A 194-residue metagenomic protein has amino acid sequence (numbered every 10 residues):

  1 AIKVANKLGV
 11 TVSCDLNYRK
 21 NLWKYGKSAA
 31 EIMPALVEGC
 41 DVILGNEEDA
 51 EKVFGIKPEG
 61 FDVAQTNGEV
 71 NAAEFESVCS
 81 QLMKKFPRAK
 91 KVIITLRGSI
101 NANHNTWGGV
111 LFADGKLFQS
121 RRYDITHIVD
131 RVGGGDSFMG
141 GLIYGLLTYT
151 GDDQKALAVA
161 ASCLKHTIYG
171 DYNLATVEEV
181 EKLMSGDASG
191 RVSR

Functional and structural regions predicted by a protein language model:
I2-A5, L36-V37: A generic structural signal for well-ordered alpha-helical segments
V4-T11, F86-K90: A short helix->loop->beta-strand "cap" motif at the edges of active sites that frequently abuts
V10, L16-K20: Active-site segments of SGNH/GDSL-like serine hydrolases that catalyze O-acetyl group transfer/hydrolysis on lipids
V12-S13, L44: Hydrophobic beta-strand scaffold residues
Y18, D49, M139: Short, glycine/acidic-enriched loop or turn micro-motifs at the edges of active sites
L22-G115: Conserved phosphate/ATP/ADP-binding segment of small-molecule kinases
F118-D187, R194: Conserved post-catalytic alpha-helical subdomain immediately downstream of the catalytic base and nucleotide-binding
